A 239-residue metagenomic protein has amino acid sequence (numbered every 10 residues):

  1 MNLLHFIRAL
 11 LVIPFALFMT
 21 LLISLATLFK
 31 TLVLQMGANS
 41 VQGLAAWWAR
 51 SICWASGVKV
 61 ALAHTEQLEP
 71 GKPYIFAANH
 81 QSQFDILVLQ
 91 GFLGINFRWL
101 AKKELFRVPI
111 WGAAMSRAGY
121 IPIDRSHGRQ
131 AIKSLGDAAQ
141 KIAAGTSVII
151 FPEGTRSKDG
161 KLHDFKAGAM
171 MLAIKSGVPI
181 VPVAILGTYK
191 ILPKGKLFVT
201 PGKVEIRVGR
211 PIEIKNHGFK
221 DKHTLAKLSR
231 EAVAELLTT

Functional and structural regions predicted by a protein language model:
N2-A61, A113-A114: A transmembrane-helix-recognition feature enriched in membrane-embedded lipid enzymes and envelope glyco-/phospholipid
L3, I132-T239: Non-catalytic C-terminal accessory region of glycerolipid acyltransferases and related lyso-lipid remodeling enzymes
R8-F15, A45-A101: Conserved H-X4-D acyltransferase segment
S40, W48, D85-V88, A101 (+5 more regions): Hydrophobic alpha-helical segments typical of transmembrane helices and their membrane-interface/capping positions
A49, Y120-D124, T155: Short, basic, glycine/proline-bearing loop/turn elements
A63, L100-K102, D124-R125, P152 (+1 more regions): Thr-Gly-centered strand-to-loop micro-motif
N79, S116-A118, F198-P201: Short, hinge-like loop/turn segments at secondary-structure boundaries
Q83-K133, D137: Membrane-embedded segments
